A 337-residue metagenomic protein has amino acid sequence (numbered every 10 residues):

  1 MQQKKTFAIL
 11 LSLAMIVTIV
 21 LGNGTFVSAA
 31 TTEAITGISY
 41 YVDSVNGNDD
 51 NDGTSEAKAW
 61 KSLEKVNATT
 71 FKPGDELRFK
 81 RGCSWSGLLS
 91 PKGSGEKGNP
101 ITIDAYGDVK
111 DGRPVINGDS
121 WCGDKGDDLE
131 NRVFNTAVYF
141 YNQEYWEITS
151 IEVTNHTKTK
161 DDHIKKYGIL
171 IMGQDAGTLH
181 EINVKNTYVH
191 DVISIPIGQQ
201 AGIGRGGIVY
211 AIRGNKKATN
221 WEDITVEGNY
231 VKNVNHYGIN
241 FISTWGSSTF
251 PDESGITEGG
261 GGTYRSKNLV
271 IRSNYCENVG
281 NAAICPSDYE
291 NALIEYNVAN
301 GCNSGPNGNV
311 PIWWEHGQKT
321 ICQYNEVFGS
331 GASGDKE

Functional and structural regions predicted by a protein language model:
M1-L10: Bacterial N-terminal signal peptides that target proteins for export
L11, M15-I19: Hydrophobic core
I19-E33: Sec-dependent signal peptide cleavage junction
E33-S44: Boundary/junction segments of secreted and surface-exposed precursor proteins
V42-K80, S84-W85, L89: Acidic Gly/Asp/Thr-rich repetitive segments characteristic of extracellular carbohydrate-active and adhesion proteins
R78, S94-H163, D191-I197: Right-handed parallel beta-helix/beta-spiral solenoid domain characteristic of secreted/periplasmic
G87-G95, P114-V115, D119, T136-N142 (+7 more regions): Glycine-rich beta-solenoid repeat tracts in large extracellular/virion proteins
P100, E144-N155, T178-I193, A218-Y237 (+4 more regions): Right-handed parallel beta-helix
